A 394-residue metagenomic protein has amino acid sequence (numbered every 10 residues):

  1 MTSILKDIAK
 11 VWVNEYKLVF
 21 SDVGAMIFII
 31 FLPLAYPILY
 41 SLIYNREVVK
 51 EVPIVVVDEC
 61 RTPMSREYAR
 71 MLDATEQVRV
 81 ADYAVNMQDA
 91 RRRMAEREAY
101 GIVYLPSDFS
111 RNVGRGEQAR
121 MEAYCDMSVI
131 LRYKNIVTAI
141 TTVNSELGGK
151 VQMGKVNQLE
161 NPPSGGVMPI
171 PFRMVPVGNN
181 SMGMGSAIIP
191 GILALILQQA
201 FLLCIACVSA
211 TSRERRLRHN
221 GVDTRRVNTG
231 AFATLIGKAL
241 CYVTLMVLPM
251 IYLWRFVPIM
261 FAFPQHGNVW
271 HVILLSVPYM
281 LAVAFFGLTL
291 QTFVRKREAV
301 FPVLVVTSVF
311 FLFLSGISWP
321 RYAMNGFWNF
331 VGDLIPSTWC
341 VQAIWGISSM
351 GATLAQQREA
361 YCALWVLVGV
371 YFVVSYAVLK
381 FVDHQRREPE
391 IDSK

Functional and structural regions predicted by a protein language model:
M1-S186, F381-K394: Extracytoplasmic/periplasmic domains immediately adjacent to an N-terminal transmembrane anchor in multi-pass membrane
L5, A9-V13, S186, V227-L240 (+6 more regions): Alpha-helical membrane-protein architecture signal
F20, N228, F293-K296: Helix-loop interface residues and adjacent transmembrane-helix termini in multi-pass membrane transporters, primarily
V23-G24, F232, E298: Residues that define the loop-to-transmembrane-helix transition and helix capping in multi-pass membrane transporters
G24, F28, L32, S186 (+4 more regions): Alpha-helical transmembrane segments of multi-pass inner-membrane proteins, especially transporters/permeases
F28-I29, P190, I236-G237, V300-V303: Hydrophobic core positions of alpha-helical segments in small-molecule transporters and transporter systems
A35-I38, V175-P258: Hydrophobic alpha-helical transmembrane segments of multi-pass membrane transport proteins
L39, R61, R92, T244 (+2 more regions): Membrane-spanning alpha-helical segments of multipass transporters and channels
